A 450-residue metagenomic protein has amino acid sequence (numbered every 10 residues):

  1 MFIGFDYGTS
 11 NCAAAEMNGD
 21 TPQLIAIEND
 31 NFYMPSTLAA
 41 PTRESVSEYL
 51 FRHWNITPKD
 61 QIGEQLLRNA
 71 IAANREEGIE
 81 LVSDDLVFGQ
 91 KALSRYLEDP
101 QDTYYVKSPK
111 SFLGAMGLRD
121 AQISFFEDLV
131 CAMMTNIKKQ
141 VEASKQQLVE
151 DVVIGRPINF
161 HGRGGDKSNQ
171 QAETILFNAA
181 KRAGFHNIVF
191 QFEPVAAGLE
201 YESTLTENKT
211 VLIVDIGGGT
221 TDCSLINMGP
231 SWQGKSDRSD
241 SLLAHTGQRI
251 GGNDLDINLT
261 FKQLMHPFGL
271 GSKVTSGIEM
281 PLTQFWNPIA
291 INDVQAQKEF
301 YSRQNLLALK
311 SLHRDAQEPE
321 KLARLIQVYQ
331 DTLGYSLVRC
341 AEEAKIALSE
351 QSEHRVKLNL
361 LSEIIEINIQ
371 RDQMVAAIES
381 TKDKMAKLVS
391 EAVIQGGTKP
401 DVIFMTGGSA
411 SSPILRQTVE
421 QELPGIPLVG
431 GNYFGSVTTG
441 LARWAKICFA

Functional and structural regions predicted by a protein language model:
M1-L118, G251-L282: Early-domain small/polar-rich strand-loop-helix modules and first-structured segments of the mature chain
M1-P22, L93-I213, G234, E320-C340 (+2 more regions): Nucleotide/phosphate-binding catalytic cleft detector across ATP-hydrolyzing and phosphate-transferring enzymes
P35-P41, Q61-I71, M228-L360: Phosphate-binding glycine-rich/basic clefts of nucleotide- and phosphate-handling proteins, predominantly
Y105, F125-M134, S168, F190-Q191 (+3 more regions): Phosphate/oxyanion-binding active-site loops and adjacent basic polyanion-contact surfaces
Q146-I158, S276-I278, A392, G396-G408: Short glycine-rich phosphate-binding loop at a beta-alpha junction
L176, K209-S224, M405-G408, L415 (+3 more regions): Extended, hydrophobic alpha-helical segments in both membrane/secreted and soluble proteins
A183-Q191, Q417-R443: Conserved phosphate-binding/catalytic loops in two-lobed NTP-binding clefts
K384-T398, V402, S411-I426: ATP-binding/phosphotransfer module of carbohydrate and carboxylate kinases, centering on a glycine-rich
